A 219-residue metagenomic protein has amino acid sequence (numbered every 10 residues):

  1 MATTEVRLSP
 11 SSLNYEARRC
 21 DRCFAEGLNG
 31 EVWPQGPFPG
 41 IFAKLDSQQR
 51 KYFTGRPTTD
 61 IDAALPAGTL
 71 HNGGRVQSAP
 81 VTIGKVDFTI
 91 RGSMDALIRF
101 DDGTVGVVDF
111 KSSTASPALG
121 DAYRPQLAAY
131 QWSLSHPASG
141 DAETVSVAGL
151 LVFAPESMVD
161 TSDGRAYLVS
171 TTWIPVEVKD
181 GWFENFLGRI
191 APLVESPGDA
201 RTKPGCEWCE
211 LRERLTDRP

Functional and structural regions predicted by a protein language model:
M1-T104, T114: Metal-dependent nuclease catalytic cores that hydrolyze phosphodiester bonds in DNA/RNA, characterized by
T3-S12, P137-P219: Metal-dependent nuclease catalytic regions and adjoining charged, substrate-binding loops involved in nucleic-acid end
L28-P34, V108, G164-L168: Short acidic (Asp/Glu) and glycine-rich catalytic loops that position anionic groups and cofactors
Y52, Q126-A129, F186: Alpha-helical scaffold elements adjacent to nucleotide-binding pockets in ATP/GTP-utilizing enzyme cores
D95-L97, G103-D109, S146-L150: Conserved active-site beta-strand-loop modules that form the wall/rim of enzyme catalytic pockets and either contain
F110-L119: Short beta-strand-loop-alpha-helix junction that forms the active-site gateway of nucleic-acid-processing nucleases
A118-P125, V178: Short alpha-helix boundary/capping segments
R124-H136: An active-site-proximal "capping" alpha-helix that borders the catalytic cofactor pocket
